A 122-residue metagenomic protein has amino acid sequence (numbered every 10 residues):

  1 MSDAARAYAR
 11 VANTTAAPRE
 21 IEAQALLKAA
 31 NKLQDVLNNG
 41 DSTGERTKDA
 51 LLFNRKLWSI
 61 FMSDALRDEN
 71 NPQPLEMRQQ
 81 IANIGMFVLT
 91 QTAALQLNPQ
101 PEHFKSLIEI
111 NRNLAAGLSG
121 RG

Functional and structural regions predicted by a protein language model:
M1-K56, I60, R67-N70, E76-G122: N-terminal intrinsically disordered, cationic/polar leader segments that include organellar targeting peptides
